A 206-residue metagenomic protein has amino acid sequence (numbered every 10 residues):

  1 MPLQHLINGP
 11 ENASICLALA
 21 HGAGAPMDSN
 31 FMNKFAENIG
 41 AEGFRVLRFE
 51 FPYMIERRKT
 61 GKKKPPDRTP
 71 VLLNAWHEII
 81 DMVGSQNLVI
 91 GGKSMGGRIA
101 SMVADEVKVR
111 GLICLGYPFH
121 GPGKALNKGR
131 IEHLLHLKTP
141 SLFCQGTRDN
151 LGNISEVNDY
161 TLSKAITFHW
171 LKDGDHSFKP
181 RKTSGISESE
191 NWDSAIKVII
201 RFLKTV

Functional and structural regions predicted by a protein language model:
M1-N87, A104, F178-G185: Serine-hydrolase catalytic machinery in alpha/beta-hydrolase-like enzymes
I90-G92, L115: Short beta-strand immediately N-terminal to the catalytic nucleophile in serine-hydrolase-like folds
G92-G96, A100: Gly/Ala-rich beta-loop-alpha elbow adjacent to hydrolase catalytic centers
I99-V103, G123: Hydrolases whose catalytic domains are alpha/beta-hydrolase-1, hotdog thioesterase, or metallo-beta-lactamase-like
K108-G123: A conserved short beta-strand
L137-K138, F143-Q145, D149: Short beta-strand/loop motif that positions the catalytic acidic residue of the alpha/beta-hydrolase fold
N150-E156: Conserved alpha/beta-hydrolase "acid-adjacent" motif
N158, L162-S163, T167-V206: C-terminal catalytic histidine-bearing segment of alpha/beta-hydrolase fold enzymes
